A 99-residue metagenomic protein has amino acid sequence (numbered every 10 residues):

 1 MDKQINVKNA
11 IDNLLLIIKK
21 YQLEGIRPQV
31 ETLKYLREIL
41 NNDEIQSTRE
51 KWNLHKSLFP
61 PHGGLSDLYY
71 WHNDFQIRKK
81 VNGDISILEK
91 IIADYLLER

Functional and structural regions predicted by a protein language model:
M1-Y35, E89-E98: Short terminal alpha-helical segments
D2-N6, L40-S47, N73: Alpha-helix capping and helix-coil boundary motifs
A10, L36-I39, D43, E50-K51 (+2 more regions): Amphipathic coiled-coil alpha-helices
K20-S66: Amphipathic alpha-helical interaction modules
S57-R99: Amphipathic alpha-helical binding modules
